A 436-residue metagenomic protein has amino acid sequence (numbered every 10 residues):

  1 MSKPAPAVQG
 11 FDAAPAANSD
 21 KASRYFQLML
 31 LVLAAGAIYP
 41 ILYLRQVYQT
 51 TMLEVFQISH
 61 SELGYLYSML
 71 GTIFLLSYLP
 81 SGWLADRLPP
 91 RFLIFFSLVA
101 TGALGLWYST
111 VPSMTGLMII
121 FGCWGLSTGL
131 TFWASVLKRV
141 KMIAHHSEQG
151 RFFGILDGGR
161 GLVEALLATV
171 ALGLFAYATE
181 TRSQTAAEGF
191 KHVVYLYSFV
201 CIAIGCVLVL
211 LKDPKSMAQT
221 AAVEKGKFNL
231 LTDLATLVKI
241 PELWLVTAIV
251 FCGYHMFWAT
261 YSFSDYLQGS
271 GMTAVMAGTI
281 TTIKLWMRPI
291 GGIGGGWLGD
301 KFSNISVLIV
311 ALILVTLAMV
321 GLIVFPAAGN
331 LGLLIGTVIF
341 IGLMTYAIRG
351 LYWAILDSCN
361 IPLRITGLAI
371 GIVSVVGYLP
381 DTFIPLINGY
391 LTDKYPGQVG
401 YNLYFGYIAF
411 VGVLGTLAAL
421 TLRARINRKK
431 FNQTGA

Functional and structural regions predicted by a protein language model:
A5-P6, K212-T232, K429-G435: Flexible cytoplasmic inter-helical loops of multi-pass small-molecule transporters
R45-Q49, A168, I240-G292, I384-P385: Extracytoplasmic gate region of multi-pass secondary transporters
L76-M114: Conserved MFS/SLC helix-loop-helix module at the cytosolic interface between two early adjacent transmembrane helices
S77-P89, G291-N304, T392-D393: Helix-to-loop junctions at the C-terminal end of transmembrane segments in multipass secondary transporters
R87-L98, D300-I313: Cytoplasmic membrane-interface "Motif A"-like loop-to-helix N-cap segments of 12-TM Major Facilitator Superfamily
G150-A176, S374-P385: Glycine-rich segments within core transmembrane alpha-helices of 12-TM secondary carriers
A176, S198-A221, A418-R423: C-terminal membrane-cytosol helix-exit motif in multi-pass small-molecule transporters
S303-I355: C-terminal transmembrane helical hairpin of 12-TM major facilitator-type secondary transporters
